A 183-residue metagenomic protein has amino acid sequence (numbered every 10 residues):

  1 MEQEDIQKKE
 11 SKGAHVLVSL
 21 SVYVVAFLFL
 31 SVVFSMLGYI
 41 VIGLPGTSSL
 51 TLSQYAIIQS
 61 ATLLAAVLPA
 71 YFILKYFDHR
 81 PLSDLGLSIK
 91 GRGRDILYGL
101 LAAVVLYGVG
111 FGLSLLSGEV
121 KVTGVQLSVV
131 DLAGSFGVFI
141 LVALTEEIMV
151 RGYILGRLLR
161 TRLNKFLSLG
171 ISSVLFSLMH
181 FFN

Functional and structural regions predicted by a protein language model:
M1-L82: N-terminal, membrane-interfacial amphipathic/helix-forming hydrophobic leader that caps and precedes the first
V16-S21, A56-I57, I96-L101, L132-A133 (+1 more regions): Hydrophobic alpha-helical transmembrane segments
Y76-S83, Y107-T123: Transmembrane alpha-helix boundary signature
G91-G93, S128, R162-L167: Membrane-helix interface segments
L100-G112, F139-I140, L144: Mid-bilayer segments of alpha-helical transmembrane spans in multi-pass integral membrane proteins that mediate
G110, K165-F181: Small-polar-interrupted transmembrane alpha-helices in polytopic inner-membrane proteins
G124-F136: Juxtamembrane helix-entry segments on the extracytoplasmic side of multipass membrane proteins
I148-I171: Membrane-interface helix/loop boundary segments of multi-pass membrane proteins
